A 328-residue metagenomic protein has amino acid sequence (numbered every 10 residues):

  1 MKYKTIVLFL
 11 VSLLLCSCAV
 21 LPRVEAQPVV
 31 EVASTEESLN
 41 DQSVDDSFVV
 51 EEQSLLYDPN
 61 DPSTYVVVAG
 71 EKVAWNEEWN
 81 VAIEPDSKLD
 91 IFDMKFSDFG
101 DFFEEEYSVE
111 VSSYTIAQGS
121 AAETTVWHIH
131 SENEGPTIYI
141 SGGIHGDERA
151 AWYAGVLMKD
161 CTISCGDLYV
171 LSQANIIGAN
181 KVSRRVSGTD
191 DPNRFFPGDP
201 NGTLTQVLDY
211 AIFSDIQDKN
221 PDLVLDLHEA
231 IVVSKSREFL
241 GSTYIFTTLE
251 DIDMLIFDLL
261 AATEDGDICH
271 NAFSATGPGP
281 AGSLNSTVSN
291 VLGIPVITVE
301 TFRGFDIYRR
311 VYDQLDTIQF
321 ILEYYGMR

Functional and structural regions predicted by a protein language model:
M1-T5: Positively charged n-region of N-terminal signal peptides that target proteins for export
I6-L13: Sec-dependent N-terminal signal peptides
C16-S17: C-terminal motif of bacterial Sec signal peptides marking the signal peptidase cleavage site
D46-T125: Short glycine- and acidic-rich boundary segments immediately preceding or forming the N-terminal edge of structured
T125-E134: Short beta-strand-to-loop junctions in surface cap/lid or active-site-entrance loops
G135-T137, R149-N271, N290, E300-F302: Active-site/substrate-binding loop(s) of hydrolase catalytic cores
P136-I144: Short beta-strand element of the alpha/beta-hydrolase
P278-R328: Active-site-adjacent mobile loop/cap segments within catalytic or ligand-binding domains
